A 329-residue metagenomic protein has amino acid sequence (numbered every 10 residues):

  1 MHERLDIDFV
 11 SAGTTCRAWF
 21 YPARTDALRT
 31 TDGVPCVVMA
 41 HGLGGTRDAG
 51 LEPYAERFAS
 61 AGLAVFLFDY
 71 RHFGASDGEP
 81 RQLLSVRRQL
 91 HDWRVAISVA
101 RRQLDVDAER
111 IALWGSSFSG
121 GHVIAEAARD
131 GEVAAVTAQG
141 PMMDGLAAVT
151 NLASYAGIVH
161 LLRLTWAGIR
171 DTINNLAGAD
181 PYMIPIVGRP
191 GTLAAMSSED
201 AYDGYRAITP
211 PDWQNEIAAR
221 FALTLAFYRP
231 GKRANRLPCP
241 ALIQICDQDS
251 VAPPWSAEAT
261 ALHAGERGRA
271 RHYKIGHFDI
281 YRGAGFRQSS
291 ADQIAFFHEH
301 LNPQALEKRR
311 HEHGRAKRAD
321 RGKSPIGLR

Functional and structural regions predicted by a protein language model:
M1-D32: N-terminal cap/lid segment of alpha/beta-hydrolase-fold proteins
G44-E56, Y70, W255: The serine-hydrolase catalytic nucleophile loop
T46-G50, F73-A108, A112, G283-S289: Catalytic nucleophile-loop/oxyanion-hole region of alpha/beta-hydrolase and closely related hydrolase-like folds
R57-D77: Conserved alpha/beta-hydrolase
I124-A207: Alpha/beta-hydrolase-fold enzymes
L237, I243-I245: Short beta-strand/loop motif that positions the catalytic acidic residue of the alpha/beta-hydrolase fold
S250-S256: Conserved alpha/beta-hydrolase "acid-adjacent" motif
Y273-R321, I326-R329: Catalytic active-site module of serine/aspartate enzymes centered on a nucleophile-bearing elbow/loop
